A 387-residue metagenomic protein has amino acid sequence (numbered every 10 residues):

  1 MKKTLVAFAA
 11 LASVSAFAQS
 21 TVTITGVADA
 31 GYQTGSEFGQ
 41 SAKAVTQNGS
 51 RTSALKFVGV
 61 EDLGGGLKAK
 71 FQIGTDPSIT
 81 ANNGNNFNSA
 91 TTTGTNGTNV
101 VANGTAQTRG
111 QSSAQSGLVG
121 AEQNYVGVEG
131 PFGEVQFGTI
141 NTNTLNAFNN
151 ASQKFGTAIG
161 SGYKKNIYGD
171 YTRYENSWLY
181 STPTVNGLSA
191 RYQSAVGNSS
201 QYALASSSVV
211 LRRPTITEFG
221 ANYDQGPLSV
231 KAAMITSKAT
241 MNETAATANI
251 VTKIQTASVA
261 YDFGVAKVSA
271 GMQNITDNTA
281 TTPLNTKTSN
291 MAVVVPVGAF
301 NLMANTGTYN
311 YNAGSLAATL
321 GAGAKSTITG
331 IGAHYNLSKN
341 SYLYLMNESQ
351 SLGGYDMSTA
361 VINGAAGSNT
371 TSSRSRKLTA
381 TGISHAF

Functional and structural regions predicted by a protein language model:
M1-T21: Gram-negative bacterial Sec-dependent N-terminal signal peptides
S13, K56-V58, N124-G127, L179-S181 (+6 more regions): Outer-membrane beta-barrel architecture
S20-Y32, A42-G197, R213, N222-S229: Outer membrane beta-barrel
V22-A30, G65, A69-I73, V135 (+10 more regions): Transmembrane beta-strands of outer-membrane beta-barrel proteins
G31-G35, D76-T80, F137, T142-N146 (+7 more regions): Structural signature of outer-membrane beta-barrel domains
G39-A44, G110-Q111, K164-K165, Y202-S207 (+4 more regions): Extracellular loop and loop/strand-boundary signature of outer-membrane beta-barrel proteins
L211-Y335, N347: Detector for outer-membrane/organellar transmembrane beta-barrel domains, recognizing the amphipathic beta-strand
R374-F387: Outer-membrane beta-barrel "beta-signal"
